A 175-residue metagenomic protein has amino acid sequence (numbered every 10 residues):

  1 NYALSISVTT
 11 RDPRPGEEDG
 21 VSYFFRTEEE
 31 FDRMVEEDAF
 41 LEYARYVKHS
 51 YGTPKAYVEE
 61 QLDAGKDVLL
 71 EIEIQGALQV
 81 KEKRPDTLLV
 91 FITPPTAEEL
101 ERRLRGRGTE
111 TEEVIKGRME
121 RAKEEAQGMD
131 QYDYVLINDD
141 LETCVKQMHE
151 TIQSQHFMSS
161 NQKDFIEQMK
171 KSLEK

Functional and structural regions predicted by a protein language model:
N1-S5: Post-Walker A helix-loop "phosphate-sensing" segment adjacent to the P-loop in P-loop NTPases
S7-V68, Q75-L78: ATP-dependent small-molecule kinase phosphotransfer cores that center on conserved nucleotide phosphate-binding segments
T9-P13, E30, I74-G76, P94-E99 (+2 more regions): Conserved nucleotide-binding/hydrolysis micro-motifs of P-loop NTPases
V35, K81-R84, R103-L104, D133 (+1 more regions): Short, flexible helix/strand-to-coil boundary loops that buttress conserved ligand/catalytic motifs in alpha/beta
E37-L41, R103-E110, T151-S154: Conserved AAA+ ATPase "sensor/coupling" helix adjacent to the nucleotide-binding pocket
V68-E73, E82-G106, I137-D140: Conserved phosphate-donor/acceptor-positioning beta-strand/loop module used by diverse small-molecule
T109, Q127-K175: NTP-dependent small-molecule kinase module
E112-Q131: Conserved catalytic-core segment of NTP-binding enzymes
